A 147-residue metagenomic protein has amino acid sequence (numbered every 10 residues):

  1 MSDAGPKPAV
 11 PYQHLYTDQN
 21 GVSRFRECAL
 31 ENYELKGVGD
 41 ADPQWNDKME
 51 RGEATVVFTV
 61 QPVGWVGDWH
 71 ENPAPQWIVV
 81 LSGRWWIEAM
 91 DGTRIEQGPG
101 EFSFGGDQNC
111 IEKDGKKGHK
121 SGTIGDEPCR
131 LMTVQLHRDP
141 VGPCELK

Functional and structural regions predicted by a protein language model:
S2-T17: Short acidic, Pro/Gly- and aromatic-enriched capping/linker segments at domain boundaries
D18-Q19, L81, M90: Short, ordered coil/turn segments that flank beta-strands lining enzyme active or ligand-binding pockets
Q19-W69, C129-H137: A short glycine-rich, His/Asp/Glu-containing loop-to-beta-strand
K36, Q97, C110-S121: Short, Lys/Arg- and Gly-enriched loop/turn segments at beta-strand edges
V60-P62, E71-I87: Short, conserved beta-strand element in jelly-roll/cupin
D91-N109: Short acidic-glycine-tyrosine-enriched beta hairpin
F104-Q108, K117-P140: A short hydrophobic beta-strand segment most commonly corresponding to one strand of the jelly-roll/cupin
